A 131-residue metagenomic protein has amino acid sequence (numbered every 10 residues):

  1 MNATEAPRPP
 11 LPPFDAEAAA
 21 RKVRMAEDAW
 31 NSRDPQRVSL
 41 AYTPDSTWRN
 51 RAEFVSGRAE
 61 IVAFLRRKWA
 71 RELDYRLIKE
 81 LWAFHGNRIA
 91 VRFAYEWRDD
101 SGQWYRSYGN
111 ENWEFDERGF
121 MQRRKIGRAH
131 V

Functional and structural regions predicted by a protein language model:
M1-P44: Short, low-complexity N-terminal intrinsically disordered segments enriched in polar/charged residues
N2-F14, A63-H130: A beta-strand edge to alpha-helix "cap/lid" segment located at domain peripheries
E17-R21, P35-R88: A solvent-exposed, acidic/Ser-Thr-rich amphipathic alpha-helical stretch
M25, A52, I126-G127: Sequence-pattern detector for short linear motifs and compositional/periodic biases rather than a specific fold
